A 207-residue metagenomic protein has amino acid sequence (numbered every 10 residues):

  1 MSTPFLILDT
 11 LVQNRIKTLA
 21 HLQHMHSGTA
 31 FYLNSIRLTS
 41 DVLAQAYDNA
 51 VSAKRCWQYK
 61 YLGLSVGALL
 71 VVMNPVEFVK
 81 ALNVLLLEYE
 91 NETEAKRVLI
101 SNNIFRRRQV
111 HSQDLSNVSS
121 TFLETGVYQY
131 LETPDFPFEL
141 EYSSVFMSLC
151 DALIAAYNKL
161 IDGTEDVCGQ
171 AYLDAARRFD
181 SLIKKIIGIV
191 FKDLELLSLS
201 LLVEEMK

Functional and structural regions predicted by a protein language model:
S2-K207: Extended amphipathic alpha-helical regions
